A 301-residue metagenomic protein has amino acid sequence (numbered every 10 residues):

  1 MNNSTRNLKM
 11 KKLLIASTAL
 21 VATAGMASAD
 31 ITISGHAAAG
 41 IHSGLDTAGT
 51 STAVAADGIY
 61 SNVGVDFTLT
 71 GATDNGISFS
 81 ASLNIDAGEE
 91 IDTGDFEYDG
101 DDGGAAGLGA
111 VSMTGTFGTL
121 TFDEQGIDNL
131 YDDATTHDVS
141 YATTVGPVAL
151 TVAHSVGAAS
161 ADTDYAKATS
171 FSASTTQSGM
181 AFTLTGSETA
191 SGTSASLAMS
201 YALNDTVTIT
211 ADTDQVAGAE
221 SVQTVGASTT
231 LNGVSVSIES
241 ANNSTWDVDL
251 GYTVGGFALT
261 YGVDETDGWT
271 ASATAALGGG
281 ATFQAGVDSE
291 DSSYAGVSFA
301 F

Functional and structural regions predicted by a protein language model:
M1-F301: Outer-membrane beta-barrel proteins
